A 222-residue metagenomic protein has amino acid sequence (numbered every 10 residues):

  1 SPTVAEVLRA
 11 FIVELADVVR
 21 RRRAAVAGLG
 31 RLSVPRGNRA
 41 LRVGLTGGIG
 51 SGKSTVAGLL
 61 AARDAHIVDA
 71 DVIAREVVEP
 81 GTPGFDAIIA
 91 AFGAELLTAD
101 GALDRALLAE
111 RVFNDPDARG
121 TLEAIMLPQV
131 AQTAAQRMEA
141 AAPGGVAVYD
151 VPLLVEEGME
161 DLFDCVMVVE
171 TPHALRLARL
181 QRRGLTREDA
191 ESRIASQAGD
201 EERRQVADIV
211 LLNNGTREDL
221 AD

Functional and structural regions predicted by a protein language model:
S1-R42: Extreme N-terminal, non-catalytic leader segments that precede Walker-type/kinase nucleotide-binding cores
T3-V7, I12, A16-V19, V72-V146: ATP-dependent small-molecule kinase phosphotransfer cores that center on conserved nucleotide phosphate-binding segments
L32-A65, D69-V72: Walker A (P-loop) phosphate-binding motif
G52, D71, L122, V148 (+3 more regions): Residue-level signal for inorganic ion chemistry
H66, V72, C165, D208-I209: Well-ordered beta-strand positions
F85-I89, H173-L177, Q181, E191: An amphipathic alpha-helix signature
A131-A141, V146-R182: ATP-dependent NMP and nucleoside kinases share a basic, alpha-helical "lid"
T133-A134, D161-L162, Q181-D222: Small-molecule kinase domains that catalyze NTP-dependent phosphoryl transfer to phosphate-bearing small molecules
